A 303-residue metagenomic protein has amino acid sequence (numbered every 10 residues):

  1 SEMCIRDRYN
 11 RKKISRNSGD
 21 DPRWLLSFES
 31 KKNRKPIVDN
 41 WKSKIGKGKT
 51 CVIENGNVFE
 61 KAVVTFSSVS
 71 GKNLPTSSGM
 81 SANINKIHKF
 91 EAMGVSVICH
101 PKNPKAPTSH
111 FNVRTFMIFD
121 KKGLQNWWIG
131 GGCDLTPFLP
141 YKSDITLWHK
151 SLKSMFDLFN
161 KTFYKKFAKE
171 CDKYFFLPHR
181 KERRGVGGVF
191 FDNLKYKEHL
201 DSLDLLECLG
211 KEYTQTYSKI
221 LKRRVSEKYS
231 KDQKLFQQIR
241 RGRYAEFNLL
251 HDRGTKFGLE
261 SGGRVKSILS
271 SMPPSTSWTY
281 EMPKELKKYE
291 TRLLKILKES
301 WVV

Functional and structural regions predicted by a protein language model:
S1-I5: Short, small-residue-biased leader/transition segments that mark boundaries at the very start of proteins
R6-A82, L194, E198-Y244, N248: Gly/Pro-rich turn-and-neighbor structural signature
N57-T115: Long, hydrophobic/aromatic-enriched structural stretches that serve as scaffold segments
S77-G79, D144, L200-D201, K256-G262 (+1 more regions): Short conserved micro-motifs at the rims of enzyme active sites and ligand-binding pockets
F119-K166: Compact, glycine/acidic-enriched structural inserts
D172-K195: A short mid-domain helix/strand-loop element embedded in enzyme catalytic domains that forms or borders the active-site
K234-S277: C-terminal, helix-dominated tail/subdomain
S261-V303: TerminUS-proximal long segments
